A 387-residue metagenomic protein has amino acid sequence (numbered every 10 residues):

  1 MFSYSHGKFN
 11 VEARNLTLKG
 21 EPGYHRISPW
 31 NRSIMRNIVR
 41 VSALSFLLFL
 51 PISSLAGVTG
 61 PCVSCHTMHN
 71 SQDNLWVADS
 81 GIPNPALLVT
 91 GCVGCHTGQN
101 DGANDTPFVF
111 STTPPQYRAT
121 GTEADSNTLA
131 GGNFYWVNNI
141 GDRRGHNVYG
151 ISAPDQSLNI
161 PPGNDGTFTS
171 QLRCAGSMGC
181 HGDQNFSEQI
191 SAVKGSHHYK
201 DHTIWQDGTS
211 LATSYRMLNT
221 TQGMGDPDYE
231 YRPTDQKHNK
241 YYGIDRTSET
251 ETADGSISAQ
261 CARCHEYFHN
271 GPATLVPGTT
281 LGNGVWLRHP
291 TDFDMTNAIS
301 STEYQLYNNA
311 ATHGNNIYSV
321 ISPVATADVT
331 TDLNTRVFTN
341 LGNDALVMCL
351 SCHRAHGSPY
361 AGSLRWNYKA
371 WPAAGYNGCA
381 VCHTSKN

Functional and structural regions predicted by a protein language model:
F2-Y4, F9, Y24, F46-F49: Aromatic (phenylalanine/tyrosine) cluster motif
S3, E21-P22, V63, M178: Intrinsic low-complexity/disordered segments
V11-A13, E21: Acidic, Ala/Val/Gly-enriched low-complexity intrinsically disordered segments
S28-A43: Bacterial N-terminal signal peptides that target proteins for export
P51-S53: N-terminal signal peptide c-region/cleavage motif recognized by signal peptidases
G57-N387: A motif-centric signal for short, conserved binding hotspots located in accessible loops or intrinsically disordered
